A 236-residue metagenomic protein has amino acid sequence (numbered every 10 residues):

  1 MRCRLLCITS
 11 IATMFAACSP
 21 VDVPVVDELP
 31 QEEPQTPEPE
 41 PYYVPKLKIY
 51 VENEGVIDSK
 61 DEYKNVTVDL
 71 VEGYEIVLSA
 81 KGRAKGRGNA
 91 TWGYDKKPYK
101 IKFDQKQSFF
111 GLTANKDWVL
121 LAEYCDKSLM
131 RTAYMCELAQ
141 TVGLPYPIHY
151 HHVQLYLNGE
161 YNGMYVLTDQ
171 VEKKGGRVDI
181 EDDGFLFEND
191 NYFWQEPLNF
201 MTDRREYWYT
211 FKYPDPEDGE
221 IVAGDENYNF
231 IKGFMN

Functional and structural regions predicted by a protein language model:
M1-A16: Sec-dependent bacterial lipoprotein signal peptides
C18-N236: Phosphate/dinucleotide-binding and metal-coordinating scaffold of catalytic cores in nucleotide-dependent enzymes
